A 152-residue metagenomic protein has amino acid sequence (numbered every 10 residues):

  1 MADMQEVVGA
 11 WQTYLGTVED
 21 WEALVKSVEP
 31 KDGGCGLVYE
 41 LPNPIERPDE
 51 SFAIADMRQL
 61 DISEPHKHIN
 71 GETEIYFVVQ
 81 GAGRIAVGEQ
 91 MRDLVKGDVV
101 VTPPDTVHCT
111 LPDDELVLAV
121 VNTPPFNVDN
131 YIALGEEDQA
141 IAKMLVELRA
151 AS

Functional and structural regions predicted by a protein language model:
M1-S51, E136-Q139, K143-S152: A short, N-terminal "cap"/entry segment at the start of jelly-roll beta-barrel domains of the cupin/DSBH fold
E40, A53-N70: Conserved short histidine dyad/triad with adjacent acidic residue
A55, V79-Q80, V95-K96, D114: A cytosolic small-molecule/anion-sensing beta-strand core signal
P65, I85-A86, T102, V107-D113 (+1 more regions): Short beta-strand His + acidic residue motifs that chelate non-heme Fe in jelly-roll/DSBH and cupin folds
G71-T73, F77-G83, G88: Glycine- and acidic-residue-biased ligand/ion/polar-headgroup-sensing regions
E89-D105: Short acidic-glycine-tyrosine-enriched beta hairpin
D113-S152: Double-stranded beta-helix
